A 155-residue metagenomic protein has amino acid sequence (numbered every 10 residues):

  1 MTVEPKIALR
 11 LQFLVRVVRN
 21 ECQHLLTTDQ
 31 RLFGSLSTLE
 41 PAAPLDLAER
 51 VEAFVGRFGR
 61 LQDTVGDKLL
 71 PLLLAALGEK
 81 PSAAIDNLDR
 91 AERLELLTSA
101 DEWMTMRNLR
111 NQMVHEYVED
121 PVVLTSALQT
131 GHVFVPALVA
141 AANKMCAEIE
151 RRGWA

Functional and structural regions predicted by a protein language model:
M1-A155: Solvent-exposed interaction patches of small proteins and small membrane subunits
